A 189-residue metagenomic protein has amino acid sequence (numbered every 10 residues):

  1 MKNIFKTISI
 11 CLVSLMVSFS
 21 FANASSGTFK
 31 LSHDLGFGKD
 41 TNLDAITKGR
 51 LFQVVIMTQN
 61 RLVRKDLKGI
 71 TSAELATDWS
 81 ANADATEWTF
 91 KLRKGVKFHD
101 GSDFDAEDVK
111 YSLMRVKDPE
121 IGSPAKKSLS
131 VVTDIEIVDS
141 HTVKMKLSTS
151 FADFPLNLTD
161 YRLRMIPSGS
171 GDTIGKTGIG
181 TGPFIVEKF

Functional and structural regions predicted by a protein language model:
M1-S9: Bacterial N-terminal signal peptides that target proteins for export
S9-S18: Bacterial N-terminal signal peptides
A22-K30, G180: Immediate post-signal peptide segment of exported/extracytoplasmic ligand-binding proteins
S32-A83, M114, T177-T181: N-terminal lobe/hinge region of extracytoplasmic solute-binding protein
G36-K39, G69, G95-K97, S150-D153: Solvent-exposed loop/turn segments at secondary-structure junctions within structured extracellular/periplasmic domains
Q59, S72, A76, A106-L113 (+3 more regions): Extracytoplasmic/secreted envelope proteins and their assembly/folding machinery, especially bacterial periplasmic
T77-G122, K144: Aromatic- and charge-enriched surface segment that lines or borders ligand/interaction sites
K91, K126-S168, I185-K188: Surface-exposed binding/hinge segments that line and control ligand-binding clefts or catalytic entry sites
